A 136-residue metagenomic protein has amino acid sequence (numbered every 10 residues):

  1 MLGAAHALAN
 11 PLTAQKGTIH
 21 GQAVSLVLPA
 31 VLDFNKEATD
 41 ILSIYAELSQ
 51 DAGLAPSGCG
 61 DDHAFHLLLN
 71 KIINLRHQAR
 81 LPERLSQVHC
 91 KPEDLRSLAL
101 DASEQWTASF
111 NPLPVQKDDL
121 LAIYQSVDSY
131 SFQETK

Functional and structural regions predicted by a protein language model:
M1-G21, Q105-F110: Glycine-rich phosphate/pyrophosphate-binding beta-alpha loops
L2, L48, V115: Short clusters of hydrophobic/aromatic residues that line enzyme substrate/ligand-binding pockets
A4, L8, A23-V27, I44 (+4 more regions): Residue-level detector of well-ordered alpha-helical segments, enriched for hydrophobic/aromatic packing positions
L8, L28, I72, R76 (+2 more regions): Short alpha-helical scaffolding segments that buttress acidic/His motifs in well-ordered protein cores
P11, P29, P82, N111-V115: Proline-rich low-complexity regions
Q15-D94, Q133: Gly/Pro-rich interdomain helix-loop hinge
K91-K136: Short, amphipathic C-terminal "tail helix"
